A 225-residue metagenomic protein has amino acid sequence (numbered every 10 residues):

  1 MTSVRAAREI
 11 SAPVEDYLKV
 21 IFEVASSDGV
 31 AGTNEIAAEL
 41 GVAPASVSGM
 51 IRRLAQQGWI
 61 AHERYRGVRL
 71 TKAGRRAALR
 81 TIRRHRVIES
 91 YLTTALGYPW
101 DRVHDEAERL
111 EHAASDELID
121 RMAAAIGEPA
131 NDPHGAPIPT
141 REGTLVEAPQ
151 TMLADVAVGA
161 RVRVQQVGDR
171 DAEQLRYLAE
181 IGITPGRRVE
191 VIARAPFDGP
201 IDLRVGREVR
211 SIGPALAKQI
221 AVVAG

Functional and structural regions predicted by a protein language model:
M1-G41: Extreme N-terminal segment that seeds HTH/winged-HTH DNA-binding domains in transcriptional regulators
A45, D101: Key DNA-contact positions within bacterial/archaeal DNA-binding proteins
I51-R52: Short, hydrophobic-biased segments on the C-terminal half of alpha helices that form "recognition helices"
Q56-E63: A short, conserved structural fragment
R66-H85: Basic, amphipathic "hinge/linker" alpha-helix immediately C-terminal to the N-terminal HTH DNA-binding motif
E111-K218: Mid-protein regulatory/catalytic core that forms ligand/cofactor-binding pockets and protein-protein interaction
